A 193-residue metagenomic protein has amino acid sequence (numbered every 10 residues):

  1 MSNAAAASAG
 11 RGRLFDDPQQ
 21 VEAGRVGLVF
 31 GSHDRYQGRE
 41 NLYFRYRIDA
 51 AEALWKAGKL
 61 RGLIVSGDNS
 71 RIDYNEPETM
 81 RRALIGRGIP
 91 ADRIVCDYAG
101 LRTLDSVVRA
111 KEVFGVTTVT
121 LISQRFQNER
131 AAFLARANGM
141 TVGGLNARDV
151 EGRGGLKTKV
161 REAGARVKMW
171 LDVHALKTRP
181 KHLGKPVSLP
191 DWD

Functional and structural regions predicted by a protein language model:
N3-V160: A structural signal for short, hydrophobic/glycine-enriched beta-strand patches
G24, K177-D193: Short linear elements at protein peripheries
S70-E76, G143, A165-D172, S188-D193: A general structural signal for short secondary-structure boundary/capping elements
L156-H182: A transmembrane-helix-recognition feature enriched in membrane-embedded lipid enzymes and envelope glyco-/phospholipid
